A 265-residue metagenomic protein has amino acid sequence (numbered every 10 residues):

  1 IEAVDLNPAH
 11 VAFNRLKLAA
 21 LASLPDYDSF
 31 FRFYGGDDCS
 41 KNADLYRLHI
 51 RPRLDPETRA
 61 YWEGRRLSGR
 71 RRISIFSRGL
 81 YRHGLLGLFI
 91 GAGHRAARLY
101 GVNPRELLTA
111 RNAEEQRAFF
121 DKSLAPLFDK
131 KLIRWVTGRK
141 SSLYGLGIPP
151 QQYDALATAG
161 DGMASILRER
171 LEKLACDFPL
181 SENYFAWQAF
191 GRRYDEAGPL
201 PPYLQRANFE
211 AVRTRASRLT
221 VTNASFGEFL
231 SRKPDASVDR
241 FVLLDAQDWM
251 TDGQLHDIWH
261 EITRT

Functional and structural regions predicted by a protein language model:
A3-P8: Conserved acidic E/D residue at the C-terminus of a beta-strand in Rossmann-like folds
A9-E210: Class I S-adenosyl-L-methionine-dependent methyltransferase module
A12-K17, R232-P234, D252-L255: A short acidic (Asp/Glu
R51-D55, D239-G253: A short SAM/SAH-binding and catalytic strip from SAM-dependent methyltransferases
A216-S217: Membrane-proximal, non-transmembrane alpha-helical segments
A224-V242: A short acidic, Gly/Pro-enriched loop at the edge of an enzyme's catalytic core that lines a small-molecule cofactor
L255-T265: A short glycine-rich, Lys/Arg-flanked "PGG" loop and its adjoining helix->strand segment in the class I
